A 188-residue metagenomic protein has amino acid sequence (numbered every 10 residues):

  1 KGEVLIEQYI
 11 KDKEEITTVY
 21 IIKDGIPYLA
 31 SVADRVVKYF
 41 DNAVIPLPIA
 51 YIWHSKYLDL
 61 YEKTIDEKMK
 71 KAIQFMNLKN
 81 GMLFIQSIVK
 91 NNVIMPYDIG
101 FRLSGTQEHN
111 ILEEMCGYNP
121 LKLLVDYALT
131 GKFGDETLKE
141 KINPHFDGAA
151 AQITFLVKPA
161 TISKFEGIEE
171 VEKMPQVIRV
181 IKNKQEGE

Functional and structural regions predicted by a protein language model:
K1-L5: N-terminal beta-alpha lobe that positions the nucleotide/phosphoryl donor in ATP/NTP-coupled carboxylate activation
Q8-K11, E15, V19-N77, M82 (+4 more regions): ATP-dependent carboxylate/phosphate-activation module, predominantly the ATP-grasp catalytic core and closely related
N92-I94: Conserved protein kinase catalytic/activation segment
V125-E188: Peripheral (often C-terminal) accessory segments that flank ATP-dependent C-N-forming ligase machineries
